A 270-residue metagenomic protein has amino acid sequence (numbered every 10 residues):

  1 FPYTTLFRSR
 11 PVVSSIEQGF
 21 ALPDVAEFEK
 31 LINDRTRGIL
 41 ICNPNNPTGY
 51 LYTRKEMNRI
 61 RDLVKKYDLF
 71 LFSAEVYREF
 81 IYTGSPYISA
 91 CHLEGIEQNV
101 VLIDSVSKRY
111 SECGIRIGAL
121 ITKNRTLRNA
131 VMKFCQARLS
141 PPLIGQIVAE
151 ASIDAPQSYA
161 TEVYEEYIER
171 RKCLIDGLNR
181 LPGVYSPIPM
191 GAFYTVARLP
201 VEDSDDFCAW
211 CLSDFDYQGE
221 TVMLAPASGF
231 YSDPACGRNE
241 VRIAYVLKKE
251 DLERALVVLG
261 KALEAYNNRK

Functional and structural regions predicted by a protein language model:
T4-K270: PLP-dependent class I/II
